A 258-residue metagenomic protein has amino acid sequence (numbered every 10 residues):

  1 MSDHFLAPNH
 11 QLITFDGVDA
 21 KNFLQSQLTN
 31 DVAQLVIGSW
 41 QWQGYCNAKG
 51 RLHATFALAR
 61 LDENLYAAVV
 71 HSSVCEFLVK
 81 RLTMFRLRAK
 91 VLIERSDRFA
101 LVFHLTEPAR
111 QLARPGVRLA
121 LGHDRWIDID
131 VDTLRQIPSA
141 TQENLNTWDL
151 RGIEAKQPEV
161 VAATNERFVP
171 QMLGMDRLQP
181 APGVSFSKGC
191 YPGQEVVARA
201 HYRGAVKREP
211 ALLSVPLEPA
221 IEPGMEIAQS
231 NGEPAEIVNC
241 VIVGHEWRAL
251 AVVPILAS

Functional and structural regions predicted by a protein language model:
M1, G44-T55, R86-L87, P108-V117 (+2 more regions): Short amphipathic beta-strand starts and helix->beta connectors
M1-A54, D62-E63: Acidic, proline/glycine-enriched N-terminal capping motif
D3-T14, A57-K156: Acidic, low-complexity central loop/insert segments
T14-A20, Q34, L105-E107, S214-E222: Short, surface-exposed ligand-recognition loops at beta-strand->loop->(often short) alpha-helix junctions that present
G17, A68, G193, N231 (+1 more regions): Residue-level signal for inorganic ion chemistry
Q25-A33, E76, K80-R88, Y202 (+1 more regions): Short, intrinsically disordered, mixed-charge
T147-Y202: A mid-sequence, solvent-exposed acidic-amphipathic segment
L173-G183, A198-S258: Glycine-rich, small/acidic residue-mixed loop/short-helix segments
